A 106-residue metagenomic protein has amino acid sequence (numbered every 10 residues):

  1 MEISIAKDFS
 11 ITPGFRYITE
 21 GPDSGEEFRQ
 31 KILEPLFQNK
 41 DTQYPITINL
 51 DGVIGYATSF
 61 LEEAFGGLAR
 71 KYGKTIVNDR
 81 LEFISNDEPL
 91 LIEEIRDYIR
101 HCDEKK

Functional and structural regions predicted by a protein language model:
M1-K7: Short amphipathic
D8-Y44, I48-R96: Amphipathic alpha-helical interaction surfaces in cytosolic regulatory modules
I95-K106: Short, Lys/Arg-rich amphipathic alpha-helical interaction segments that bind nucleic acids or acidic protein surfaces
